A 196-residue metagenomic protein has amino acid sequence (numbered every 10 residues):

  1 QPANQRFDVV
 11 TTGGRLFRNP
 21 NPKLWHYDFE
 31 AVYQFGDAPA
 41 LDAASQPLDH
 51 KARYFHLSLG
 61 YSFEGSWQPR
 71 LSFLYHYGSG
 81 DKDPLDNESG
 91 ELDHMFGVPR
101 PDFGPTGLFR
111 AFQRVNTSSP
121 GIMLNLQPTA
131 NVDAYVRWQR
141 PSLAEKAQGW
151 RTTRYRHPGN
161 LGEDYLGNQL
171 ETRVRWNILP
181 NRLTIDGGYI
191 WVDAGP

Functional and structural regions predicted by a protein language model:
Q1-F29: Internal metal/ion-chelating core segments
Q1-V9, A38-K51, D83-L92, K146-T153 (+1 more regions): Outer-membrane beta-barrel translocator domains and adjoining extracellular loop/strand segments of Gram-negative
R6-T12, D49-F55, N116-P120, D164-L170: Residues that define the transmembrane beta-barrel architecture of outer-membrane proteins
G14-R18, F29, L57-Y61, F73 (+2 more regions): Residues on the lipid-exposed face of transmembrane beta-strands in outer-membrane beta-barrel proteins
P22-Y27, W67-L71, N131-A134, P180-D186: Repeated loop/turn-to-beta-strand initiation elements of outer-membrane beta-barrel proteins
A31-D37, F63, Y75-D81, W138-A144 (+2 more regions): Transmembrane beta-strands of outer-membrane beta-barrel pores
K51-Y75, D186: Transmembrane beta-barrel strand/turn architecture of Gram-negative outer membrane proteins
P69-Q169: C-terminal structural cap/anchor segments
